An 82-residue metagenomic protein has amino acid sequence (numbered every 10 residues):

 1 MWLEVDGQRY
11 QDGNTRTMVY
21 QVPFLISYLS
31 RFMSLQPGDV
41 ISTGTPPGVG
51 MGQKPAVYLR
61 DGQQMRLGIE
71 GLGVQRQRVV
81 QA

Functional and structural regions predicted by a protein language model:
M1-A82: Catalytic-pocket segment enriched in acidic/His residues
